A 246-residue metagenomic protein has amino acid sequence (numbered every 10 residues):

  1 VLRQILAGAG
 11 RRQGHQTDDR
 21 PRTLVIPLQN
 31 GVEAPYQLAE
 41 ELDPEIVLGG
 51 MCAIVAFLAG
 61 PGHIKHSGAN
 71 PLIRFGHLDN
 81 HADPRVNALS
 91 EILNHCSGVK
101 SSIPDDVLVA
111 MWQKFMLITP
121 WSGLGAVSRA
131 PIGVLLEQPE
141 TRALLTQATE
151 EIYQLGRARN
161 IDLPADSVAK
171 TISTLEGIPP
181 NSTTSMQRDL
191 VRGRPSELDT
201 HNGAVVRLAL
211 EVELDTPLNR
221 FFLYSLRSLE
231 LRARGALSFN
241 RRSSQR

Functional and structural regions predicted by a protein language model:
V1-E41: Rossmann-fold NAD(P) dinucleotide-binding segment
R3, E33, P84, A88 (+6 more regions): Conserved active-site and cofactor/substrate-binding residues in soluble primary-metabolism enzymes
L6-G10, Q16, R22, H63-G76 (+2 more regions): Helix-loop-beta segment of a Rossmann-like dinucleotide-binding subdomain
L24, I46, D215-P217: Proline-centered loop/turn at the N-terminus of a beta-strand
L28-K114, P120: Rossmann-fold dinucleotide-binding core
V99-P104, V127-L135, D162-P164: Short, structured loop/turn "capping" segments at alpha-beta junctions
L108-L136, E140-Y153, P179-P180: Active-site-proximal catalytic alpha-helix in oxidoreductases
T146-R246: NAD(P)-dependent Rossmann-like dehydrogenase/reductase catalytic/cofactor-binding core
